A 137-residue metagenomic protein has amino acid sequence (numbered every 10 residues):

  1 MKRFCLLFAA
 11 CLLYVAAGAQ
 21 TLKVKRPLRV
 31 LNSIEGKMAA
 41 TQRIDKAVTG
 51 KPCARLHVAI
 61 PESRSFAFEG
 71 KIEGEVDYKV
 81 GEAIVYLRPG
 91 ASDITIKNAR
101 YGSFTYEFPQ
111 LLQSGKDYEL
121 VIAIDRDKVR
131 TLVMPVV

Functional and structural regions predicted by a protein language model:
M1-K2: N-terminal secretory signal peptides that target proteins for export/translocation
C5-G18: Hydrophobic h-region of N-terminal signal peptides that target proteins for export in Gram-negative bacteria
Q20-V137: Short loop/turn and low-complexity linker motifs enriched in small/turn-promoting residues
